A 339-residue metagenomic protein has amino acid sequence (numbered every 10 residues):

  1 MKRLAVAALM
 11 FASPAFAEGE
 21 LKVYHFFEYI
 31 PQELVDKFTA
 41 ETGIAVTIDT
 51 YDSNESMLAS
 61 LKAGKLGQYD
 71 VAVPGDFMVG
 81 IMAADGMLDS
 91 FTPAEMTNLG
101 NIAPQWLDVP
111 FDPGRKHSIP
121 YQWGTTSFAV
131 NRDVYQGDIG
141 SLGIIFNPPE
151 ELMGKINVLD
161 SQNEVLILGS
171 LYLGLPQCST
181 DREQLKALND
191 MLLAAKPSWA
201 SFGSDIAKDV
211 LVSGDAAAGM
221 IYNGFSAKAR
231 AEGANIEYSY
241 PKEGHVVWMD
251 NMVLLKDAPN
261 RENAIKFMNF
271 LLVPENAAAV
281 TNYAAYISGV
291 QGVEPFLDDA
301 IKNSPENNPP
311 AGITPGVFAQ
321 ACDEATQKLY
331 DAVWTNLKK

Functional and structural regions predicted by a protein language model:
E18-I81: Early extracytoplasmic/lumenal segment of secretory-pathway proteins
P74-V212: Extracytoplasmic ligand-binding site segments that recognize negatively charged/polar headgroups
M78-I81, V212, A218-N235: A ligand-binding cleft/hinge motif common to bilobed small-molecule-binding domains
A83-S90, D112-K116, K228-Y240, K302: Ligand-binding "clamshell"
S127-V134, L171-Y172, M249-N260, A279-V280: A bilobed periplasmic-binding-protein/Venus flytrap-type ligand-binding module shared by bacterial periplasmic
L185-A194, A200, R230-K256: Periplasmic-binding protein-like
L255-T314: Mature extracytoplasmic/periplasmic domains
A311-K339: Conserved C-terminal helix/tail region of periplasmic/extracytoplasmic solute-binding proteins
